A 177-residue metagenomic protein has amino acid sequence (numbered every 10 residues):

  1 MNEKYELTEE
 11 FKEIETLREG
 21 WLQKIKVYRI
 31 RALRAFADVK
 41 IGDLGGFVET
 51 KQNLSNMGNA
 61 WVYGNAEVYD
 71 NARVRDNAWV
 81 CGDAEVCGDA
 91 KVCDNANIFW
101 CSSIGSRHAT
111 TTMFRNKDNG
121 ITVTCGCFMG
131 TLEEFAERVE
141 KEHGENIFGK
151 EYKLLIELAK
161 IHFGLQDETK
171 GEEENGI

Functional and structural regions predicted by a protein language model:
M1-E6, N97-I177: Intrinsically disordered, low-complexity terminal regions
M1-Y63, E67-Y69, I177: Extended, small-residue-rich solenoid/repeat segments and analogous flexible loops that form exposed scaffolds
E10, D38, Y69, R75 (+4 more regions): Generic N-terminal leader/processing signal
R18, R29-R34, R73-R75, R107 (+2 more regions): Arginine residue identity/basic-tract feature
A32-A37, A66, A78, G120 (+2 more regions): N-terminal, helix-rich and Lys/Arg-enriched segments in bacterial and organellar proteins
L33-A35, K51, D89, N95 (+1 more regions): Generic structural motif
S55-I98: A detector of tandem-repeat and repeat-rich interaction/domain scaffolds
